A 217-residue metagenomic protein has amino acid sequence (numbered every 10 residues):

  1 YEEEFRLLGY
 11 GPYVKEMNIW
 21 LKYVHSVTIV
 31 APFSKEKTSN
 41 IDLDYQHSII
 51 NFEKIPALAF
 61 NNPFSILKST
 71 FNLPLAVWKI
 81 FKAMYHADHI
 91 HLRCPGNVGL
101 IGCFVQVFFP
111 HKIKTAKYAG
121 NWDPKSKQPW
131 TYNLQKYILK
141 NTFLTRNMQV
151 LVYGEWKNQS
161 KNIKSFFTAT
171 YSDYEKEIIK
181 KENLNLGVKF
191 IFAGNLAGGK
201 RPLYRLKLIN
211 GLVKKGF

Functional and structural regions predicted by a protein language model:
Y1-I41: N-terminal subdomain of nucleotide-sugar transferases
H25-F64: N-terminal strand-loop element at the rim of the active site of nucleotide-sugar-dependent glycosyltransferases
E36-T38, V98-G102: Short, well-ordered alpha-helical microsegments
F60-F64, A116-P129: A short, histidine- and acid-enriched strand-loop-helix "catalytic/donor-clamping" loop that lines the nucleotide-sugar
K79-G99: Short N-terminal targeting/anchoring amphipathic segment
F104-P124, K164-F167: Active-site proximal beta-strand in glycosyltransferases
W122-P124, Q128-K189: Donor nucleotide-sugar binding/catalytic pocket of nucleotide-sugar-dependent glycosyltransferases
E182-K200, Y204-G211: Conserved donor-binding/catalytic core segment of Leloir-type glycosyltransferases
